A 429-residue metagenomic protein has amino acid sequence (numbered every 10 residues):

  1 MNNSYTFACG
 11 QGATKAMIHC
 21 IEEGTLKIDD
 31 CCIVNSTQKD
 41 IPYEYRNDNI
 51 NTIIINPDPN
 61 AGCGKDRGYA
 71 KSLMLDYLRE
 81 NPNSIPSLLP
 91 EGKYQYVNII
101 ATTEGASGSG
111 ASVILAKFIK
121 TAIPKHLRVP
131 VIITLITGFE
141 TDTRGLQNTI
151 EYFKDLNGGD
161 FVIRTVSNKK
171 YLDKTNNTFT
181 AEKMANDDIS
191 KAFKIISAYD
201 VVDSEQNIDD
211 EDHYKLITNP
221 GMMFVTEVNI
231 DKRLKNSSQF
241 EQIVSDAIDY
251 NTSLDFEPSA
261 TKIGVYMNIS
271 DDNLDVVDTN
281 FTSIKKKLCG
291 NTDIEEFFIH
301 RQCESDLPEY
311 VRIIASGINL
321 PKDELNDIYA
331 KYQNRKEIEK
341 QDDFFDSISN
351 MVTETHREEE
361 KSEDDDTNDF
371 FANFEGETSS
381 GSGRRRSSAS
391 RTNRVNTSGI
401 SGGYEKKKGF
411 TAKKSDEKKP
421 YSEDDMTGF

Functional and structural regions predicted by a protein language model:
M1-F429: Tubulin/FtsZ superfamily GTPase core signature
